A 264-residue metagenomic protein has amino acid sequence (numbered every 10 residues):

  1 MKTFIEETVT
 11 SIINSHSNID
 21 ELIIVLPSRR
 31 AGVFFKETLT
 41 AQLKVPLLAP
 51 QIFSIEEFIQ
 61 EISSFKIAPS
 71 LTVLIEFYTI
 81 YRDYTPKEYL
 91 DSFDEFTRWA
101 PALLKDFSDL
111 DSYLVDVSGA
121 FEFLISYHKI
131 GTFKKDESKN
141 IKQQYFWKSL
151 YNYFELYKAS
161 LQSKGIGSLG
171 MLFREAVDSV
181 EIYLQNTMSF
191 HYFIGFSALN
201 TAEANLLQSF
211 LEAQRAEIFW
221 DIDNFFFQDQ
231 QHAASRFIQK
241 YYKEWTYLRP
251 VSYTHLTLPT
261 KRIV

Functional and structural regions predicted by a protein language model:
M1-L256: Nucleic acid-machinery interaction/catalytic patches
H255-V264: Single conserved hydrophobic/aromatic residue that forms the stacking wall/gate of nucleotide- or nucleobase-binding
